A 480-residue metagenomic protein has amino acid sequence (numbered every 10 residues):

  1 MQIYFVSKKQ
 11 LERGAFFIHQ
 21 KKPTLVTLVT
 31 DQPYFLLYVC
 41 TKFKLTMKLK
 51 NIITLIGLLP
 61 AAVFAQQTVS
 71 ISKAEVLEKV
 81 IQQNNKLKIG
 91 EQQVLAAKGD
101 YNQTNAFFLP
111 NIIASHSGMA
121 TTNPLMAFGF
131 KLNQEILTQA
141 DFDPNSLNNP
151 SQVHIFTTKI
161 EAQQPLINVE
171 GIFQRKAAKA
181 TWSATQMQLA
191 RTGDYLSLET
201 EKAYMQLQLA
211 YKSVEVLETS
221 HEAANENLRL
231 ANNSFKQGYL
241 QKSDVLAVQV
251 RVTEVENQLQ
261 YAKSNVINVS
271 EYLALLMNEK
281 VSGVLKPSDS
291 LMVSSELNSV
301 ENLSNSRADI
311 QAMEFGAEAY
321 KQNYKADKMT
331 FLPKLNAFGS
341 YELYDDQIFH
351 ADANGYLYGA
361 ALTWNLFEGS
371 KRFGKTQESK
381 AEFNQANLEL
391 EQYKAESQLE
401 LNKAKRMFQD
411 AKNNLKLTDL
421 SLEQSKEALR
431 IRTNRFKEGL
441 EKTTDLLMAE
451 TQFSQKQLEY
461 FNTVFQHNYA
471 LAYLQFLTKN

Functional and structural regions predicted by a protein language model:
M1-K8, E12-H19, V26-L77, I81 (+2 more regions): Bacterial Sec-dependent N-terminal signal peptides
F35, K42-L49, I113, T122-L125 (+2 more regions): Acidic, low-complexity, intrinsically disordered peripheral segments
A65-S117, N123, M277-K321, K394 (+1 more regions): Bacterial Sec-pathway N-terminal export signals of envelope proteins
Q67-K202, L335: Short flexible linkers and secondary-structure junctions
I71, G99, M187-L189, G193-S304 (+2 more regions): Periplasmic alpha-helical coiled-coil/stalk elements that build and connect Gram-negative outer-membrane
K88-Q92, N105-A106, P150, L166-G193 (+6 more regions): Sec/SRP-type N-terminal targeting helices
G118-T122, L166, Y341-D345, W364-L366 (+1 more regions): Transmembrane beta-strands of outer-membrane beta-barrel pores
E254-E279, L422-N480: Short segments within alpha-helical structural elements
